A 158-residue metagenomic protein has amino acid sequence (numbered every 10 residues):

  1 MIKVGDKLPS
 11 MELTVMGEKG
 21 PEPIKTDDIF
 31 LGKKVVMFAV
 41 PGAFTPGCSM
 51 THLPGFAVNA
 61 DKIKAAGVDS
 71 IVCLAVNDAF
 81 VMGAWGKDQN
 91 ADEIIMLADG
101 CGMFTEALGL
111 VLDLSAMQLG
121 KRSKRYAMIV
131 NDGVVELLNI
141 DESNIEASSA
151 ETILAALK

Functional and structural regions predicted by a protein language model:
M1-K158: Chalcogenol-based redox active-site neighborhoods
